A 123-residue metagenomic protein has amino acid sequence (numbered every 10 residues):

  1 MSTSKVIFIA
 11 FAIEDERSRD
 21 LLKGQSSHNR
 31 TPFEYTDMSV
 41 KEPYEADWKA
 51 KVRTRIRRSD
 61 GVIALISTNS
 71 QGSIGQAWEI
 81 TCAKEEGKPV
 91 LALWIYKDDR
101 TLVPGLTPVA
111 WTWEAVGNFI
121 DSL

Functional and structural regions predicted by a protein language model:
M1-R58, E86-K88, W94-I95: Conserved N-terminal substructure of TIR/SEFIR domains
D20-K23, G75-W78, P104: Short amphipathic alpha-helical segments
A46-K49, A77, W113: Structural motif corresponding to alpha-helix initiation and N-cap regions
T68-E86: Conserved TIR/SEFIR loop-to-helix hotspot centered on a Trp-containing motif with a nearby acidic residue
N69, V90-R100: Short beta-alpha junction loops
D98-W111: Glycine-rich, charge-decorated loop segments at or immediately adjacent to ligand/cofactor-binding or catalytic sites
W111-L123: C-terminal helix of von Willebrand factor
